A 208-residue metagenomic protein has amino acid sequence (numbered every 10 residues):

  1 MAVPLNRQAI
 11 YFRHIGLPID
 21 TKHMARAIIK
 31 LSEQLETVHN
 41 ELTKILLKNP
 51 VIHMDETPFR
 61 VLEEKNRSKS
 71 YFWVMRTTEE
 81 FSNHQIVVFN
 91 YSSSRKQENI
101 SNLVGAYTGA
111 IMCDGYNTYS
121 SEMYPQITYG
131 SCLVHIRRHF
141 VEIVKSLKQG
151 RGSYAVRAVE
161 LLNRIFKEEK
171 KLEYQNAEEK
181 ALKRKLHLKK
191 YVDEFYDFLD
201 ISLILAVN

Functional and structural regions predicted by a protein language model:
M1-N208: Catalytic center-proximal scaffold of phosphoryl-transfer enzymes
